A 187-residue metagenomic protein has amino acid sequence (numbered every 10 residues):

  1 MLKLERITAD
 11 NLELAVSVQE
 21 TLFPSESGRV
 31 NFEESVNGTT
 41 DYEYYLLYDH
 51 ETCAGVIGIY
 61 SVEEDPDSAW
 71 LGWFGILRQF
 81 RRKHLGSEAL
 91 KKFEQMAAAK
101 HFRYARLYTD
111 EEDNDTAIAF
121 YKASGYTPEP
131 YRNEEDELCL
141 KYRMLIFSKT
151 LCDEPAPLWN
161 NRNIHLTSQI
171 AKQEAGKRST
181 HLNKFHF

Functional and structural regions predicted by a protein language model:
L2-G72, L77-Q79, L90-K92, M96 (+5 more regions): Acetyl-CoA-dependent GNAT
Y42, E137-I146: Short hydrophobic/aromatic beta-strand or adjacent loop that forms the aromatic wall/cage of a ligand/substrate-binding
D67, R103, R143: Residue-level signal for beta-strand positions within conserved beta-sheet cores that form or flank
R82: Glycine-rich ATP-lid loops
S87, E112-P130: Conserved active-site alpha-helix within GNAT-family acetyltransferase domains
A97-T109: Conserved GNAT acetyl-CoA-binding A-motif
L107-I118, E134-C139: Conserved beta-strand-loop-alpha-helix junction that forms the acyl-donor binding cleft
